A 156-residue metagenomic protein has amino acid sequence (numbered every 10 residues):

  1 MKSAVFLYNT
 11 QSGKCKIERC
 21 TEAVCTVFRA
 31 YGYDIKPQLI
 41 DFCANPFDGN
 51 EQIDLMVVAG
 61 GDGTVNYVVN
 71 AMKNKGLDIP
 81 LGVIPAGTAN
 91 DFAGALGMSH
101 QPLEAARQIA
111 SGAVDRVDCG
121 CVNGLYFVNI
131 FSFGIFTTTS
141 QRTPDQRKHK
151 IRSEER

Functional and structural regions predicted by a protein language model:
M1-A59, N66, N70-A71, L103-E104: ATP/NTP phosphate-donor binding region
V5-L7, Y31-Y33, P37-I40, N74-E154: Catalytic core of DAGKc-family lipid kinases
I17, E155-R156: Low-complexity, intrinsically disordered or weakly predicted helical/coil tracts enriched in serine/threonine
G60-G61, S132: Helix N-cap/beta->alpha junction signal
G63-N70, S111-D115: Short, basic, helix/turn surface patches
